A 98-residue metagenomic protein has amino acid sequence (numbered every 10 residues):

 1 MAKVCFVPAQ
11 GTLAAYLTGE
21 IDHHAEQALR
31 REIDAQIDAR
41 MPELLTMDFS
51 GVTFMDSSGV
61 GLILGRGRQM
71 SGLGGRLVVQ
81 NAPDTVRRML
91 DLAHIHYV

Functional and structural regions predicted by a protein language model:
A2-R31: STAS-typified acidic loop motif
H23-V98: Amphipathic alpha-helical interaction surfaces in cytosolic regulatory modules
